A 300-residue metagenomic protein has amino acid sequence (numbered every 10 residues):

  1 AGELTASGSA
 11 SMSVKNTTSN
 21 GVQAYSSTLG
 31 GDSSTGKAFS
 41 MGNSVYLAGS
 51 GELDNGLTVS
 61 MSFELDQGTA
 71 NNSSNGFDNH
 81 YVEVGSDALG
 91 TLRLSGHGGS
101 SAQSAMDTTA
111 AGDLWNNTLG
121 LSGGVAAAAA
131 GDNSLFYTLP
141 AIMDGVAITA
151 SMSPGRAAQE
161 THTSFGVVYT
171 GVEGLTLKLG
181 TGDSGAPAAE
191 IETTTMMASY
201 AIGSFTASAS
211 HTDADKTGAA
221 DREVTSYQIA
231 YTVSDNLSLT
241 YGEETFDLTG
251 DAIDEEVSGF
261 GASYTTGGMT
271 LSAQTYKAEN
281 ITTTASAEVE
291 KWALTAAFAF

Functional and structural regions predicted by a protein language model:
A1-F300: Outer-membrane beta-barrel proteins
